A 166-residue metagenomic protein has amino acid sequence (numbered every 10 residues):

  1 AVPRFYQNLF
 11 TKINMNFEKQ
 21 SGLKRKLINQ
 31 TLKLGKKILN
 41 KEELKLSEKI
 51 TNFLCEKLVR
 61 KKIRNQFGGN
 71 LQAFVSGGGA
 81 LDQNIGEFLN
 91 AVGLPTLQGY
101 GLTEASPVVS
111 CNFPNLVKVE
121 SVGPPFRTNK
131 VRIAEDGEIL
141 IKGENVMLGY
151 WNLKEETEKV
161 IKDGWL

Functional and structural regions predicted by a protein language model:
R4, G79-A80, N145: Alpha-helix/helix-capping structural signal
Q7-N8, L148: Short glycine-rich, flexible loops that bind phosphorylated cofactors or substrates
F10-V117: Gly/Ser/Thr-rich phosphate-binding loop
Q66-F67, G123-P125: Solvent-exposed alpha-helices and their adjacent loops that cap or buttress functional pockets in soluble metabolic
Y100, E120-P124, K130: Replace "in large, NTP-powered and nucleic-acid-processing enzymes" with "in large, NTP-powered factors and other
P125-L166: Conserved ATP-binding/catalytic segment of the ANL
